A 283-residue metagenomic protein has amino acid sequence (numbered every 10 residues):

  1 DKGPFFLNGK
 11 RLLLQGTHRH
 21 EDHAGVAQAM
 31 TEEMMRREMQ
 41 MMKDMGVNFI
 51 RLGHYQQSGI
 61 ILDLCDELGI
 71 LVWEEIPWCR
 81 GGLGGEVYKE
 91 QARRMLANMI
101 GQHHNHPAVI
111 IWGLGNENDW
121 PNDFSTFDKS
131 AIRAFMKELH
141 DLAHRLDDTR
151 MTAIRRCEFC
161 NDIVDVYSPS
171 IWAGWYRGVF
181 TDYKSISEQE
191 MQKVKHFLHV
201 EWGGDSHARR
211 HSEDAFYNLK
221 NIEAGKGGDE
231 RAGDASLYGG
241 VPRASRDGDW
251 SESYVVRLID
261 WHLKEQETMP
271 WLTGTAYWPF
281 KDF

Functional and structural regions predicted by a protein language model:
L12-L13, D66: Generic low-complexity, intrinsically disordered sequence content enriched in small uncharged/hydrophobic residues
L13-E33, N122-T126: Glycine-rich phosphate-binding "P-loop"
A27, R36-D44, F49-F283: Substrate-binding/catalytic cleft of secreted carbohydrate-active enzymes, primarily glycoside hydrolases
